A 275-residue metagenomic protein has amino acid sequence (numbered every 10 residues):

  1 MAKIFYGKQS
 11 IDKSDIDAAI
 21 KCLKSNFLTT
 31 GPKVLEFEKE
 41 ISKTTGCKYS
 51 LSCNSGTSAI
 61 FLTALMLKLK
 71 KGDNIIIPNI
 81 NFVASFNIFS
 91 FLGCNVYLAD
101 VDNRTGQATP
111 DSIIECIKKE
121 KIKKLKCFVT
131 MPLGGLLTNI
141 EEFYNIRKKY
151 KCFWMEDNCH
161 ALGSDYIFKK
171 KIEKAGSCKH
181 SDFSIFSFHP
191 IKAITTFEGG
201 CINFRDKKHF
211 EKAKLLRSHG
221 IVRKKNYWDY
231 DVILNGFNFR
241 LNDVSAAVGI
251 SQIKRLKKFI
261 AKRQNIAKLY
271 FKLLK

Functional and structural regions predicted by a protein language model:
M1-L28, P32: N-terminal "arm"/small-domain region of PLP-dependent enzymes with the aminotransferase-like
F27-N74, I88-L92, L98-D100: Phosphate-binding glycine-rich loop
I77, L98, W154-E156: Hydrophobic residues in well-ordered beta-strands that form the structural core
N79, N95-T105: Short beta-strand->loop structural element characteristic of the AMP-binding/adenylate-forming
I80-F86: Conserved coil-to-alpha-helix start sites within the AMP-binding
R104-T196, C201-N203, K207-K208: Active-site phosphate-binding strand-loop segment of PLP-dependent enzymes
H160-I172, H180-K275: Active-site region of PLP-dependent enzymes
